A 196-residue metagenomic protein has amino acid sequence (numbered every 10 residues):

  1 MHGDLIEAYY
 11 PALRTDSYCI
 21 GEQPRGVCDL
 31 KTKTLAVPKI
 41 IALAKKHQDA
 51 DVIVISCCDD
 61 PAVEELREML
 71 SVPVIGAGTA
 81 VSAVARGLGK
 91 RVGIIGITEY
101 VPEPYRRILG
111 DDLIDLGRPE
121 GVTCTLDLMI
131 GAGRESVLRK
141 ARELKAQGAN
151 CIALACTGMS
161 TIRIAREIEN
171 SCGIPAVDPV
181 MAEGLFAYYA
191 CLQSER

Functional and structural regions predicted by a protein language model:
M1-L35, G93-A132: N-terminal glycine-rich anion-binding loop in soluble enzyme alpha/beta folds
D29-K46, G131-K140: Glycine-rich, highly charged phosphate/nucleotide-binding loops
L35-M69, P73-A77, N150-T161: N-terminal glycine-rich phosphate/adenylate-binding segment common to multiple enzyme folds
D49-D51, G89-K90, A149, G173: Short, high-confidence coil segments that cap the C-terminus of an alpha-helix and link into the following beta-strand
V54-A62, K140, K145-S171, E183-Y188: Hydrophobic alpha-helical
E65-E68, R106-R107, I164-E167: Short amphipathic alpha-helical segments
R67-L88, I168-A187: Short, acidic/small-residue loops that bind anionic groups at enzyme active sites
S82-K90, P104, T125-I130, L185-A190: Short, charged, surface-exposed secondary-structure boundary motifs
